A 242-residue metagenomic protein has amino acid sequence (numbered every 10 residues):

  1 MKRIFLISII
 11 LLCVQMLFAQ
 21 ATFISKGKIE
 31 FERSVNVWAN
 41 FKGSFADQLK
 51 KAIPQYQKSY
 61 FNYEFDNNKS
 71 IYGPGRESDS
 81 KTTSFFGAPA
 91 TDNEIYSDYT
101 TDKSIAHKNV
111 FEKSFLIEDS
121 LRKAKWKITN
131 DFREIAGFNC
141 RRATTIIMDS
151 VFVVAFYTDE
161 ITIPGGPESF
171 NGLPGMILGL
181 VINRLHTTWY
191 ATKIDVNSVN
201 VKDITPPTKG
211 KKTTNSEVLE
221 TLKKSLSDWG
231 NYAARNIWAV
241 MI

Functional and structural regions predicted by a protein language model:
I4-C13: Sec-dependent N-terminal signal peptides
Q15-A19: Sec/Tat signal peptide C-region and signal peptidase I cleavage site
A21-I242: Extended soluble regions of mature proteins
